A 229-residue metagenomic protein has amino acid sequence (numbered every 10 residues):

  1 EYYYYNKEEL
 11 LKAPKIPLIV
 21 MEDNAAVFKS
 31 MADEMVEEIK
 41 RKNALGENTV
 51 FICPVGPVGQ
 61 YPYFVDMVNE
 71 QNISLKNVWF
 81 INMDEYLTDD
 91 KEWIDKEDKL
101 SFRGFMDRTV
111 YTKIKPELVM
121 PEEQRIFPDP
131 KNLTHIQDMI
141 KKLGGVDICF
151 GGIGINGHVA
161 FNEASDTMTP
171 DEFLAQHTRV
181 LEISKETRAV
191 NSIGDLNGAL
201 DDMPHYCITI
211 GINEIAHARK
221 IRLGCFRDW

Functional and structural regions predicted by a protein language model:
E1-F51: N-terminal glycine-/serine-/threonine-rich phosphate-binding loop
Y2-K15, A26, I73-F150, D202: Ligand-binding beta-strand-loop-alpha-helix segment within the catalytic cores of soluble metabolic enzymes
K40-N72: Glycine-rich N-terminal segment of FAD-binding domains in flavoprotein oxidoreductases, spanning the beta-loop-helix
F51-Q60, I155-H158, R227-W229: Gly/Ser/Thr-rich loops at beta-strand to alpha-helix junctions that form or flank small-molecule/cofactor-binding
V65-S74, E97-D98, A164-F173: A glycine- and small-aliphatic-rich helix-loop capping segment at beta-alpha/alpha-beta transitions that lines
G144-T169: Glycine-rich phosphate-binding loop
A160-I210: Class I SAM-dependent methyltransferase SAM-binding "motif I" and its flanking Rossmann-like core
A199-W229: C-terminal functional extensions of proteins
